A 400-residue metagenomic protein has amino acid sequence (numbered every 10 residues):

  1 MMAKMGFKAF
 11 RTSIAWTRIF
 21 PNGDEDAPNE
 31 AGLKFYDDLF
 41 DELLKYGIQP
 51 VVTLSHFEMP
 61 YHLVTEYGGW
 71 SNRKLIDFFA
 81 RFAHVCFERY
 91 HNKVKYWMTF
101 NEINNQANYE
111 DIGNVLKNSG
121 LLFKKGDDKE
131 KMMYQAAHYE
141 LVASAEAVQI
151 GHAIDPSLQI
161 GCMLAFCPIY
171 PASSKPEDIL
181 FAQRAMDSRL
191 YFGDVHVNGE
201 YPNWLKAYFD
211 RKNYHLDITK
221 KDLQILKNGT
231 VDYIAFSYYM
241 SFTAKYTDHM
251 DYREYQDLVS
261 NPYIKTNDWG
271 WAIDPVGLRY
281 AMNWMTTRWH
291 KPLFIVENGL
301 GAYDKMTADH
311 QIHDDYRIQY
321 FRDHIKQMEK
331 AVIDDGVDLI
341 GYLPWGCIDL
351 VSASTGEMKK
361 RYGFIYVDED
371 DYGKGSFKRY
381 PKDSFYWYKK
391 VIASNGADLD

Functional and structural regions predicted by a protein language model:
M1-Y36: Active-site-adjacent substrate/metal-binding segments within catalytic domains of carbohydrate-active enzymes
G23-D24, K34-D400: Active-site region of glycoside hydrolase catalytic domains
